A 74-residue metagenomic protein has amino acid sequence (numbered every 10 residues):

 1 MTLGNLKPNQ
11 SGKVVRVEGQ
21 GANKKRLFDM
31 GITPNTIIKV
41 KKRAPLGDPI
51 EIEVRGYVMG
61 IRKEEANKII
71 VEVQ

Functional and structural regions predicted by a protein language model:
M1-T2: Absolute protein N-terminus
V17-Q20: A structural micro-motif recognizing beta-strand termini and the immediately following turn/loop segments
N23-R26: Short alpha-helix capping/helix-loop boundary micro-motifs
A44-Q74: C-terminal structural segments of small proteins and small subunits
